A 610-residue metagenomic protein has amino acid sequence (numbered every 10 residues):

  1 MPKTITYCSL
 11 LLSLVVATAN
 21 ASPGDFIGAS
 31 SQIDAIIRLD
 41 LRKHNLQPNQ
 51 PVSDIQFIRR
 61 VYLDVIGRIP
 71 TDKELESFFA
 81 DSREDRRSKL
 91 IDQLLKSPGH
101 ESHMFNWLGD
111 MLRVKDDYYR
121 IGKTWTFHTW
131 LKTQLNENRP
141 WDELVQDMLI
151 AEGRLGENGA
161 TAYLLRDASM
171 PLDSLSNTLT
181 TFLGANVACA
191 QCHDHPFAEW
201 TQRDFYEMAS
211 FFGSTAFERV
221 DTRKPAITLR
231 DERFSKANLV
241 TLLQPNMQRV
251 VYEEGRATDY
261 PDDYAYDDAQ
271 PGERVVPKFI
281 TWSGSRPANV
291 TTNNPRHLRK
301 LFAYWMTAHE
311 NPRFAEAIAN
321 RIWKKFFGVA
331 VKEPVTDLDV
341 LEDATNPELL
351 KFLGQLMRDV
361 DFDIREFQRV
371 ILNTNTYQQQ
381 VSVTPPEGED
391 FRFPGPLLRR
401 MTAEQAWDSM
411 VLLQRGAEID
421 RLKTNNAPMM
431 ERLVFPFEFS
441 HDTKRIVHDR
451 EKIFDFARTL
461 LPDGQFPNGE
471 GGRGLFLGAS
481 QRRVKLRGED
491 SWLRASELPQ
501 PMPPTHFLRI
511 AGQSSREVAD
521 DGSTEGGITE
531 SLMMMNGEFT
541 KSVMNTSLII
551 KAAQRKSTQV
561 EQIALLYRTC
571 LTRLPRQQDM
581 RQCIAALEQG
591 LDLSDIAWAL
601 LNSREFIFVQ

Functional and structural regions predicted by a protein language model:
M1-I5: Positively charged n-region of N-terminal signal peptides that target proteins for export
T6-A17: Bacterial N-terminal signal peptides
S22-V240, Q244-M247, F314-G354, I364 (+7 more regions): Short, structured secondary-structure elements that scaffold catalytic or ligand/cofactor-binding regions
Y252-N320, K324-T336: Active-site-adjacent "gating/activation" loops or surface patches in catalytic cores
H309, L353-M357: Alpha-helical support elements that line or immediately flank enzyme active sites and cofactor-binding pockets
T459, G474-L477: Charge-rich, low-complexity intrinsically disordered and helical linker regions
T572: Conserved micro-motifs of the catalytic ATP-binding
